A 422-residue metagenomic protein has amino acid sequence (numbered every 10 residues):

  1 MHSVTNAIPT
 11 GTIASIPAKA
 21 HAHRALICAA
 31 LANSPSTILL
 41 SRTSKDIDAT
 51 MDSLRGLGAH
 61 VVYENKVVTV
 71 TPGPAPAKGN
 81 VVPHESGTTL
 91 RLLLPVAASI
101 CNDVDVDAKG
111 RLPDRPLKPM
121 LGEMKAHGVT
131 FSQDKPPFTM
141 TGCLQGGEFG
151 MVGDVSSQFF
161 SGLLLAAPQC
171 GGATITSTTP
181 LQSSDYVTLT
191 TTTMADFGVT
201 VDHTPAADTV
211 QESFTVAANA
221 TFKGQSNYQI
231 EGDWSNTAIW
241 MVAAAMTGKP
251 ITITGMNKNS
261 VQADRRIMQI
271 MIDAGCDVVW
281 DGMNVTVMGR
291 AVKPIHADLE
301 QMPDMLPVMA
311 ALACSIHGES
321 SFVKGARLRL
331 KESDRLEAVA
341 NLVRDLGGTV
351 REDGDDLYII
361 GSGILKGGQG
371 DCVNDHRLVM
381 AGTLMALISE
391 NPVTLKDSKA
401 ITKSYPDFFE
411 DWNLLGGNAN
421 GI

Functional and structural regions predicted by a protein language model:
M1-I422: Short, structured segments at the rim of ligand-binding sites
